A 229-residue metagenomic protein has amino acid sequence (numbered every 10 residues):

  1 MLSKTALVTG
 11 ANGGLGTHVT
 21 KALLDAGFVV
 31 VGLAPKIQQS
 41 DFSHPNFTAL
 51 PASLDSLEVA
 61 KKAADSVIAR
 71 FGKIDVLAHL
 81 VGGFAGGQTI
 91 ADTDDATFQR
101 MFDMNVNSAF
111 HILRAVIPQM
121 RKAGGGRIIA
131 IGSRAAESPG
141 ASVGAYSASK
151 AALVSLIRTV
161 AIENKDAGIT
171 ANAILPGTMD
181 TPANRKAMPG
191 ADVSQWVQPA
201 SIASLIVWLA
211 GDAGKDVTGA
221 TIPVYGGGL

Functional and structural regions predicted by a protein language model:
N12: Conserved glycine-rich cofactor-binding loop
Q88-I90, T97-F102: Substrate-binding pocket helix/loop in short-chain dehydrogenase/reductase
T93, P139-S147, T159, N184: Active-site loop-to-helix junction immediately N-terminal to the catalytic Tyr of the SDR YXXXK motif in Rossmann-fold
L113, S149: Active-site helix of classical SDR
S133: Residue(s) in the substrate-gating loop at a strand-loop-helix junction that position the organic substrate next
S138, T159-I169, A213-K215: Active-site-adjacent segment of SDR/Rossmann-fold oxidoreductases
D166, A173, T181, A191-L229: C-terminal helical subdomain
